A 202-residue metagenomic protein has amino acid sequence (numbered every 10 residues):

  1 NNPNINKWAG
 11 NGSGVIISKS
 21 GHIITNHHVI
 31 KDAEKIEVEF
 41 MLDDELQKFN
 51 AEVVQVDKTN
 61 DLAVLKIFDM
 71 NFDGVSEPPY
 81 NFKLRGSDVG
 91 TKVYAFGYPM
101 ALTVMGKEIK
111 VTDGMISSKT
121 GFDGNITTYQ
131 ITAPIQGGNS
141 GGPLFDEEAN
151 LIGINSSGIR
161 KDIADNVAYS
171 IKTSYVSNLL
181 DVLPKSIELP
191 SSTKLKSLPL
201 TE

Functional and structural regions predicted by a protein language model:
N1-N2, A51, D69-V75, Y98-T103 (+1 more regions): C-terminal cap/linker of serine protease catalytic domains
N4-I5, V104-E108: Short consensus segments that form the blades of beta-propeller domains, in both extracellular/periplasmic
N11, L84-D88, G106, K110 (+6 more regions): Soluble non-cytosolic domains of exported or imported proteins
G14-I16, A51-V53, I116, L144: Conserved hydrophobic positions within beta-strands
V15-I16, P134-N155: Catalytic nucleophile loop of clan PA
S18-T103, G124-T128, P184-S192: Conserved active-site neighborhood of the chymotrypsin/trypsin-like protease fold
E39-M41, K119, F145: A generic structural motif
K107-T120: Short, compositionally biased
